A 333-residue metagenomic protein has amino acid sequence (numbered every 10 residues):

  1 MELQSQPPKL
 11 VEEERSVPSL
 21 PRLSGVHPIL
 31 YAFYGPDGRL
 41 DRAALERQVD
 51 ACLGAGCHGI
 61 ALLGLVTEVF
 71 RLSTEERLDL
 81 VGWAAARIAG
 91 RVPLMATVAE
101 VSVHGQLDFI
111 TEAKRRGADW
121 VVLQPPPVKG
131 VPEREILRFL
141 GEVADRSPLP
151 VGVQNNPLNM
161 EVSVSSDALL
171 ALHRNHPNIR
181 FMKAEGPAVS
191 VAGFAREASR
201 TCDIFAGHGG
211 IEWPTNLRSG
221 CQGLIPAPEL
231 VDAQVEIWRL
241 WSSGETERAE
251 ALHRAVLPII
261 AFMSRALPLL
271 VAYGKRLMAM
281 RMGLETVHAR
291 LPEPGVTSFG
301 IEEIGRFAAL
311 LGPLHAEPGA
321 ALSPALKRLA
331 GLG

Functional and structural regions predicted by a protein language model:
E2-L3, P7-V17, H27-Y31, A55-C57 (+3 more regions): C-terminal alpha-helical cap/extension of soluble enzyme domains
L3, P7-E161, A171, R180 (+2 more regions): Active-site beta->alpha loop and helix N-cap motifs at the rims of alpha/beta catalytic domains
D50, T111, P214, R239 (+1 more regions): Surface-exposed charge patches
L62, L123, Q154, P226 (+2 more regions): Residue-level detector of family-conserved "landmark" positions at structurally sensitive sites
L63, M95, S102, E161 (+7 more regions): Residue-level signal for alpha-helical context at structural boundaries
R77, V81, Q106, V191 (+3 more regions): A general structural signal for well-ordered alpha-helical segments in protein cores
D145-R146, P157-L267: Catalytic alpha/beta core domains of metabolic enzymes, predominantly
